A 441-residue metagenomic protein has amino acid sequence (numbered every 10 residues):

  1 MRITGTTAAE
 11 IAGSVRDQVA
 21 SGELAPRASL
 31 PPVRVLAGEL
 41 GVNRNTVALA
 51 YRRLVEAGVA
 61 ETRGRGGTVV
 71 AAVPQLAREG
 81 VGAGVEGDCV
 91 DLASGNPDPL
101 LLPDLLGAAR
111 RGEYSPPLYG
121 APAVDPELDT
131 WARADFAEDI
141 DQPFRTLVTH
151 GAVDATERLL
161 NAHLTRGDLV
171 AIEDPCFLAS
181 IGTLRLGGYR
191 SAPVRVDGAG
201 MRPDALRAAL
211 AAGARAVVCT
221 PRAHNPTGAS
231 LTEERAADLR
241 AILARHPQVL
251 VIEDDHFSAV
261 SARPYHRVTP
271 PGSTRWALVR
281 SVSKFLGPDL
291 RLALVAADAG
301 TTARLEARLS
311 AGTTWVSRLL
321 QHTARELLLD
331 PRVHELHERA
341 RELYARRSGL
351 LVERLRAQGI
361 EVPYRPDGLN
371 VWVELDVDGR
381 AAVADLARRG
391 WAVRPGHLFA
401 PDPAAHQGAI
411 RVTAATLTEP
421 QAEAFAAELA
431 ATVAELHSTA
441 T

Functional and structural regions predicted by a protein language model:
M1-L118, T130, A134, S310-S317 (+10 more regions): N-terminal basic, amphipathic alpha-helical segments
P97, R222-H224, K284, L417: Short glycine-rich anion-binding loops that position phosphate/pyrophosphate groups of nucleotides and phosphorylated
P116-H246, A259-A277, H437: Conserved core of the PLP fold type I
L169, R190, L250, E361 (+1 more regions): Residue-level detector of anion-binding/catalytic polar loops
I172, E253-D254: Hydrophobic residues in beta-strands of the RecA-like P-loop NTPase core, especially within AAA+ ATPase
R222, D255-F257, V282: Short strand-turn motif at the edge of the Rossmann-like AdoMet-binding core
D254, A293, G396: Active-site glycine-centered loops adjacent to acidic/histidine catalytic or metal-binding residues that shape
L278-R356, V362-P363: PLP-dependent aminotransferase class I/II
